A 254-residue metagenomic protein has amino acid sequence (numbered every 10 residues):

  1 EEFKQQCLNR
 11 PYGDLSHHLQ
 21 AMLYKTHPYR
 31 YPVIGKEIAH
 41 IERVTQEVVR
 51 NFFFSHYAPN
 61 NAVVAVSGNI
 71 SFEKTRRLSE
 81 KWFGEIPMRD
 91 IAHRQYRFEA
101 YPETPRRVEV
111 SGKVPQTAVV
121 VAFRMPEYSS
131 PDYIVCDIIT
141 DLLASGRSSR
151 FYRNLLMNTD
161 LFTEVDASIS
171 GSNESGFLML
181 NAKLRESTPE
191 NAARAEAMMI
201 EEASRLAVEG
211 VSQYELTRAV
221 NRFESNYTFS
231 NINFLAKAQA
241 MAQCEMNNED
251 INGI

Functional and structural regions predicted by a protein language model:
E1-E2, Y12-A39, N61-S67, T117-P126 (+1 more regions): M16 family metallopeptidases and their MPP-like homologs
E1-G13, H40-N61, S71, K81 (+1 more regions): Active-site-adjacent, His/Asp/Glu-enriched structural segments that form or flank metal-binding and acid/base networks
E2-Q6, F98-V110, N221-S230: Short, conserved secondary-structure transition motifs
L19, P131-L143, F151-L155: Active/ligand-binding-proximal structured segments within catalytic/core domains that scaffold catalytic residues
K25-R30, I34, A39, P59 (+1 more regions): An aromatic/glycine/proline-enriched structural segment found at the starts of mature extracellular/organellar domains
P28, R50-F54, R106-V110, E164-G171: Short beta-strand/turn micro-motifs at beta-sheet edges
F72-R76, P131, T188-R194: Short, conserved charged micro-motifs
